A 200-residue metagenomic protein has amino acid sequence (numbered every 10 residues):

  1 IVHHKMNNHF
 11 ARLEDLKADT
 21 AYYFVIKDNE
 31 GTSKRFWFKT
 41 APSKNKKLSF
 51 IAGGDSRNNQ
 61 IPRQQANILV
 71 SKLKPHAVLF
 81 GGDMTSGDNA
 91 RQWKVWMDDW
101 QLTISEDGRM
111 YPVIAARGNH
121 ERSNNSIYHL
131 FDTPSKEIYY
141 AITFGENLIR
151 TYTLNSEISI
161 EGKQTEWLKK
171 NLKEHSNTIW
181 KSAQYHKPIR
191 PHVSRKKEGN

Functional and structural regions predicted by a protein language model:
I1-R12, A18-Q92: N-terminal active-site segment of His-dependent metallophosphoesterases
K5, F10-L13, A21-S33, W37 (+2 more regions): Extended active-site neighborhood of metal-dependent phosphoesterases/phosphodiesterases
K47-R57, L148-E157, S182-H186: Active-site-proximal beta-strand elements of phosphoester/diester hydrolases
S56-N59, M84-G87, N119-S123, S156-I160 (+1 more regions): Solvent-exposed loop/turn segments at secondary-structure junctions within structured extracellular/periplasmic domains
L69-V70, I142, H186-P188: Catalytic cores of eukaryotic secretory-pathway lumenal/extracellular enzymes that build and remodel glycoconjugates
